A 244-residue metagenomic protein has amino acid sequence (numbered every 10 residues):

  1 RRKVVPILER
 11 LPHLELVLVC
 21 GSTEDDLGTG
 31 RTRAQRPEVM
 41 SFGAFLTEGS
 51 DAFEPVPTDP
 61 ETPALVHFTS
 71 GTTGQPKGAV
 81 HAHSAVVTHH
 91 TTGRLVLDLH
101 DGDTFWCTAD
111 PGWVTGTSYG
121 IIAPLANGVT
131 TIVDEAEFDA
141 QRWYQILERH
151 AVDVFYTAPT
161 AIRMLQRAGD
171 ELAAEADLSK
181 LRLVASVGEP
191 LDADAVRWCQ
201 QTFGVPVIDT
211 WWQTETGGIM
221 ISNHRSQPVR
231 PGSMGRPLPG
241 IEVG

Functional and structural regions predicted by a protein language model:
R1-A44, A158: Structural core segment of the AMP-binding/adenylate-forming
R2-P6, K77-V80, C107, T130-E137 (+1 more regions): Short beta-strand->loop structural element characteristic of the AMP-binding/adenylate-forming
E15-T23, I208-E215, G235-L238: Beta-strand->loop->alpha-helix junctions that form or flank phosphate-binding loops in nucleotide-handling enzymes
L18-C20, Q35-F68, Q75, D98-T104 (+1 more regions): Conserved pre-ATP/AMP-binding loop-to-beta segment of ANL
A34, A126, V152-Y156, Q166-V229 (+1 more regions): Gly/Ser/Thr-rich phosphate-binding loop
F45-S50, P60, A79-H100, T108 (+2 more regions): Conserved structural elements of the adenylate-forming
P63, T69-T72, F105, L147 (+4 more regions): Conserved S/T- and glycine-rich ATP-binding loop of Class I adenylate-forming
V87-T104, P111-D153, R167-A168: Conserved AMP-binding/adenylation subdomain of ANL enzymes
